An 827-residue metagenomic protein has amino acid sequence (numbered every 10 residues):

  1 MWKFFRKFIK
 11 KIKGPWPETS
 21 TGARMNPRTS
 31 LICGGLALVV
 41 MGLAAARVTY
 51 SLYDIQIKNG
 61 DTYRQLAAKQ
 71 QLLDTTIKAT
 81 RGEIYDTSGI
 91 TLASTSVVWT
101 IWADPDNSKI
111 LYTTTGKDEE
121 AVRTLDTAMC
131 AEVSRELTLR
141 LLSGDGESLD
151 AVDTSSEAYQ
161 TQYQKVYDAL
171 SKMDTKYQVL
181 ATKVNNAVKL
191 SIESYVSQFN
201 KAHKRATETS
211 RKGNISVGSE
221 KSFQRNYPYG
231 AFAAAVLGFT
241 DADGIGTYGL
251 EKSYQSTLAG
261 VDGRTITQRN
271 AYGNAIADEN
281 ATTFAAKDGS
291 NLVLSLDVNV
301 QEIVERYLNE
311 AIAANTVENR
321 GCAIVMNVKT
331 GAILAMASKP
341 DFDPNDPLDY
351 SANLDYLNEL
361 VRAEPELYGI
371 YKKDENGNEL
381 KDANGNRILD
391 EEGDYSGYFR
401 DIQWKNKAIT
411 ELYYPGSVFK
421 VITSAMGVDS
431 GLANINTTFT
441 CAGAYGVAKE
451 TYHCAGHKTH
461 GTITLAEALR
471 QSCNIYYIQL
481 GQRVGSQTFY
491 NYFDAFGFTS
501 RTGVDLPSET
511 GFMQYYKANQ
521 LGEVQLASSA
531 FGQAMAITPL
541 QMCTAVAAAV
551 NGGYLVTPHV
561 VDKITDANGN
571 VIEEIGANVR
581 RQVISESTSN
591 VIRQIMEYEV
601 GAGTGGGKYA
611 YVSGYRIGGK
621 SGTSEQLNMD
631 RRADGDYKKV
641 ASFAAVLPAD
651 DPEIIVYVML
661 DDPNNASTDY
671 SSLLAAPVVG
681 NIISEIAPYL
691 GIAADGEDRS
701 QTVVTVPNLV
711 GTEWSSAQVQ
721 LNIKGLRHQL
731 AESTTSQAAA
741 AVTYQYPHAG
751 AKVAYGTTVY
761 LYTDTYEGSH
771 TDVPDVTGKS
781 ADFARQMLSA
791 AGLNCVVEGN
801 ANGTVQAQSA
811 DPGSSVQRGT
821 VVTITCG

Functional and structural regions predicted by a protein language model:
M1-D390, Q403, L412, Q487-D494 (+4 more regions): Periplasmic/cell-envelope proteins involved in peptidoglycan metabolism and beta-lactam response
K7, A93, W99, N270-F284 (+2 more regions): Beta-lactam-recognizing serine transpeptidase/beta-lactamase-like catalytic domain environment
I77-T80, T87, S94-V98, T175 (+25 more regions): Extracytoplasmic
A79, T124-A131, T182-N186, G244-Y248 (+15 more regions): Soluble non-cytosolic domains of exported or imported proteins
T138-G146, S197, D241, A259 (+12 more regions): Sec-exported extracytoplasmic/periplasmic mature domains
G146-K165, V317-T330, T440-A444, P507-T510 (+4 more regions): Acidic/histidine-enriched alpha-helical segments
I575, G614, N628, V658-G827: Ligand-recognition elements built from short beta-strands and adjacent flexible loops
